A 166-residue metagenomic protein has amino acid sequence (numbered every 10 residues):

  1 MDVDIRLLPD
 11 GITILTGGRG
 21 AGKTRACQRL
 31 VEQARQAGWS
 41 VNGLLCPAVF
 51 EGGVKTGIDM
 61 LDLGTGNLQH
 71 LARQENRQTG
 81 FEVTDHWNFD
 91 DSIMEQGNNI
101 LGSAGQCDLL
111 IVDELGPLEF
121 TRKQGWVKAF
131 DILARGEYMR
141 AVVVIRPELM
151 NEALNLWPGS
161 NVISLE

Functional and structural regions predicted by a protein language model:
M1-L7: Pre-Walker A adenine-sensing motif
L15: Hydrophobic anchor at the beta1->P-loop junction of P-loop NTPases
R19: The conserved Walker
K23: Conserved lysine of the Walker
A26, L30: Hydrophobic positions on the alpha1 helix immediately C-terminal to the Walker A/P-loop
V31-T84: N-terminal phosphate/diphosphate-binding loop that engages ATP/GTP or pyrophosphate donors across diverse enzyme folds
T84-N98: Short glycine-rich substrate-engagement loop in P-loop NTPases that contacts/grips substrate
I100-G102, C107-L109, L115-E166: Replace "adjacent to P-loop NTPase cores in ATP/GTP-dependent enzymes" with "adjacent to NTP-binding cores
